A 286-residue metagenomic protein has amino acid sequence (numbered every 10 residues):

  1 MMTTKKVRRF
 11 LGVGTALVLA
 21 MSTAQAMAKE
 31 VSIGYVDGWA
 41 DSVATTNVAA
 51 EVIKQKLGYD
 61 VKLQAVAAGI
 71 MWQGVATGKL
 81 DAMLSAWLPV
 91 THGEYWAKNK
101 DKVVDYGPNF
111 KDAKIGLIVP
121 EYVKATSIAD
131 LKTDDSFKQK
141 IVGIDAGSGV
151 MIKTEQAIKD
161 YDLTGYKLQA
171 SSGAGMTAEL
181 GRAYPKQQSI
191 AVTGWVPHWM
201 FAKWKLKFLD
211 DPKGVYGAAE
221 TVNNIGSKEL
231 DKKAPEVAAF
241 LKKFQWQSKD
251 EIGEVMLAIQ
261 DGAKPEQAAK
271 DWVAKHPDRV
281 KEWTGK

Functional and structural regions predicted by a protein language model:
M2-G14: Bacterial N-terminal signal peptides that target proteins for export
M21-A24: N-terminal signal peptide c-region/cleavage motif recognized by signal peptidases
E30-N47, A68: Extracytoplasmic "Venus flytrap"
W39-A40, K62-G74, L168-E179: Short helix-initiation/N-cap motifs at beta->coil->alpha
A49-G58, D135-L168, A274: Ligand-binding cleft/hinge of the Venus flytrap
L84-N99, R182-K207: A ligand-binding cleft/hinge motif common to bilobed small-molecule-binding domains
K100-G147: A conserved helix-loop-strand patch within extracytoplasmic ligand-binding domains of the periplasmic binding
K114-K124, E220-A234: A bilobed periplasmic-binding-protein/Venus flytrap-type ligand-binding module shared by bacterial periplasmic
